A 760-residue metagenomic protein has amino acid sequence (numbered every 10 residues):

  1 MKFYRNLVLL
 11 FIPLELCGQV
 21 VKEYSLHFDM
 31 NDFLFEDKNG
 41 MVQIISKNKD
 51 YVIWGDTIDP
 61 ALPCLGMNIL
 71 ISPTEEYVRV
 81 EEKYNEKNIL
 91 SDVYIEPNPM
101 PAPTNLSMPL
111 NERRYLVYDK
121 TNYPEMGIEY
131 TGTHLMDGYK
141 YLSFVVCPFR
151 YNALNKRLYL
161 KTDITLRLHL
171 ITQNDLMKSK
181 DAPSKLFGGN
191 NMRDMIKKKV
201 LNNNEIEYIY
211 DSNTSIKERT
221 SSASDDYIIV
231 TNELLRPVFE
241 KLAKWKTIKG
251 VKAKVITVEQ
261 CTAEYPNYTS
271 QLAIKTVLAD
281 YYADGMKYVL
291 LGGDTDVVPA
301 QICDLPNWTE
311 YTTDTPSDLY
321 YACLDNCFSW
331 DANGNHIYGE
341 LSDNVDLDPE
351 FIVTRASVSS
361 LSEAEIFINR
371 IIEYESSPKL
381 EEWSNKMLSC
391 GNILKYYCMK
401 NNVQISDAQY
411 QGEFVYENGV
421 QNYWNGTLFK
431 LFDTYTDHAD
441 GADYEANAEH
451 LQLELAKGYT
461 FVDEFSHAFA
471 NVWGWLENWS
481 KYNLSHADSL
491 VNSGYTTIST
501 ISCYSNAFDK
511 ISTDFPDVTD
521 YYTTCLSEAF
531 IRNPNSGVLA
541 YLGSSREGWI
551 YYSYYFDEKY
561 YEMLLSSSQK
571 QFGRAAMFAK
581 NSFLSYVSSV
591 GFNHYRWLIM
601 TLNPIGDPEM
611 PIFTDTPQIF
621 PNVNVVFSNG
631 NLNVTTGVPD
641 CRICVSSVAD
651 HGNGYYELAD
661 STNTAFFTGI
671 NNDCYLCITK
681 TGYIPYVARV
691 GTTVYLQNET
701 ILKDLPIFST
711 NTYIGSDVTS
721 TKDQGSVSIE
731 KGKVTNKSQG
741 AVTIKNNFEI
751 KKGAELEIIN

Functional and structural regions predicted by a protein language model:
M1-R5, D325, T662, I744: Generic cytosolic/nucleocytoplasmic N-terminal low-complexity/intrinsically disordered segments
M1-V20: Bacterial Sec-dependent N-terminal signal peptides
L16-D32, T692-T710: Boundary/junction segments of secreted and surface-exposed precursor proteins
Q19-S661, F667-V690: Cysteine-dependent hydrolase recognition
P97-R113, V117-K120, G127, Y141 (+1 more regions): Extracellular beta-helix/beta-solenoid repeat scaffolds
